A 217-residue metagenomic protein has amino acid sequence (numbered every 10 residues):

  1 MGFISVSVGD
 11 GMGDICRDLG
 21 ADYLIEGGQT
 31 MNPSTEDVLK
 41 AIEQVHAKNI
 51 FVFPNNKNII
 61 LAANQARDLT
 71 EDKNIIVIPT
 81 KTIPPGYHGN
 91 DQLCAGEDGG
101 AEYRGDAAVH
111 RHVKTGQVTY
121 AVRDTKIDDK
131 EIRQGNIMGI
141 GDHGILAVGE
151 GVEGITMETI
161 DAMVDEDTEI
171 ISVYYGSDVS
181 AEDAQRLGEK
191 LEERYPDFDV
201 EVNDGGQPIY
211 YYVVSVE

Functional and structural regions predicted by a protein language model:
M1-E217: N-terminal loops that bind phosphate or other acidic moieties and the adjacent beta-alpha structural core
